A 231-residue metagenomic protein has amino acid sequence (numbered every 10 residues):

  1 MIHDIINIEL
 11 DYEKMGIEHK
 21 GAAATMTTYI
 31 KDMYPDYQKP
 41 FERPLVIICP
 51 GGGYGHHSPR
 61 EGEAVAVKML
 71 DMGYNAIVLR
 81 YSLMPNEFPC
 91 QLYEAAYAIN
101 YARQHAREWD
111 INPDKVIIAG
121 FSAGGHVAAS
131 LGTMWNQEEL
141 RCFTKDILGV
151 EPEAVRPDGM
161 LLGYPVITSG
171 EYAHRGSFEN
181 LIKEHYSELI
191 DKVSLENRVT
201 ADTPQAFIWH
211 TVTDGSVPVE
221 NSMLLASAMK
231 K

Functional and structural regions predicted by a protein language model:
M1-E42, P89, E171-R175, T200: N-terminal cap/lid segment of alpha/beta-hydrolase-fold proteins
D32, D146-V150, K183-P204: Active-site nucleophile elbow and catalytic-triad environment of alpha/beta-hydrolase enzymes
P40, S58-I77: Short amphipathic alpha-helix adjacent to the substrate-entry channel of hydrolases
E42-G51: Short beta-strand element of the alpha/beta-hydrolase
H57-P59, A64, L79-P113: Catalytic nucleophile-loop/oxyanion-hole region of alpha/beta-hydrolase and closely related hydrolase-like folds
N100-S177, I190-D191: Primarily recognizes the serine-hydrolase "nucleophile elbow" in alpha/beta-hydrolase and SGNH/GDSL folds
D202, F207-H210, D214: Short beta-strand/loop motif that positions the catalytic acidic residue of the alpha/beta-hydrolase fold
G215-L224: Conserved alpha/beta-hydrolase "acid-adjacent" motif
